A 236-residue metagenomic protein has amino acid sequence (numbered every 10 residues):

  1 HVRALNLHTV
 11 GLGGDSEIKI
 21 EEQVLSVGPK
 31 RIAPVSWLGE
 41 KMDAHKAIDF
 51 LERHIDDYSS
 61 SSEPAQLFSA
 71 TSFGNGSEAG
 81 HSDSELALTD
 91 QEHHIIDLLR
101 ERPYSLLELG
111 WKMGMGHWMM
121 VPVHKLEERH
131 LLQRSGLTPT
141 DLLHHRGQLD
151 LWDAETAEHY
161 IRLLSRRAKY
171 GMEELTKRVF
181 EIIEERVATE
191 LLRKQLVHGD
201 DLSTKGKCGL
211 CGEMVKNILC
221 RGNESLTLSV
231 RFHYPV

Functional and structural regions predicted by a protein language model:
H1-V236: N-terminally biased helix-coil "hinge/interface" segments that flank
